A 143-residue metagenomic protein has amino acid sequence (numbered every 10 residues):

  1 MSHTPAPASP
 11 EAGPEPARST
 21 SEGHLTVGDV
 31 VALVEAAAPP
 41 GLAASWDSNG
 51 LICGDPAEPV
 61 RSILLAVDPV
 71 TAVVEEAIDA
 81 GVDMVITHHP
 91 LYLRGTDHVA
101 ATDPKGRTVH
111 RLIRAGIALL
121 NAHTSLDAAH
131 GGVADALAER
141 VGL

Functional and structural regions predicted by a protein language model:
M1-L143: Hydrophobic structural segments
